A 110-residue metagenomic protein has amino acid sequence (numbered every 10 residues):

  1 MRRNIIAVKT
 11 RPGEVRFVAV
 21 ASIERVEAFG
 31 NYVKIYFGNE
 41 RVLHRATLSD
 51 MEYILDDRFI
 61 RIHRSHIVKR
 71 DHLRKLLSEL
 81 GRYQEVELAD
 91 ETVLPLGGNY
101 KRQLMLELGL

Functional and structural regions predicted by a protein language model:
M1-A89: Conserved binding/recognition cores within well-folded domains
M51, Q103-L104: DNA major-groove recognition helices of helix-turn-helix
R82-R102: C-terminal structural segments of small proteins and small subunits
L106-L110: Short hydrophobic/aromatic patches at helix-to-coil boundaries
